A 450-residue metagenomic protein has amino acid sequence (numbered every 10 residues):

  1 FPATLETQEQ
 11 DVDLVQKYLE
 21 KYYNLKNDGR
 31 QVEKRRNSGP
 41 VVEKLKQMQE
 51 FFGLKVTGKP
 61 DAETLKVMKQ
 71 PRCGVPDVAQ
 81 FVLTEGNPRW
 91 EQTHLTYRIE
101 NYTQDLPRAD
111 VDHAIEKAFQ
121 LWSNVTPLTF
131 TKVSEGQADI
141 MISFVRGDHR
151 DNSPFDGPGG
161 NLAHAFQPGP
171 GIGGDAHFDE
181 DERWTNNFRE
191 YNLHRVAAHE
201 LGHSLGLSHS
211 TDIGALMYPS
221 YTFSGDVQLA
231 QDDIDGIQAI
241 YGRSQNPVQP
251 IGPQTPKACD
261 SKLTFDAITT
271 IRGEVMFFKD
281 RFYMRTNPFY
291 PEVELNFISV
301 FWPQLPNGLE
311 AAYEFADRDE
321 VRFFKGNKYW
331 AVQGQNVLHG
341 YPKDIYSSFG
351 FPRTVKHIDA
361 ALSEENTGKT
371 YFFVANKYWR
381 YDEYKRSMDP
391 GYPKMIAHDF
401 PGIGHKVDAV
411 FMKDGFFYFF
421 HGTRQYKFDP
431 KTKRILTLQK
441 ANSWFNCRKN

Functional and structural regions predicted by a protein language model:
F1-L263: Zinc-dependent metalloendopeptidases
S244-N450: Disulfide-stabilized extracellular ectodomains of secreted/luminal proteins, especially beta-rich
